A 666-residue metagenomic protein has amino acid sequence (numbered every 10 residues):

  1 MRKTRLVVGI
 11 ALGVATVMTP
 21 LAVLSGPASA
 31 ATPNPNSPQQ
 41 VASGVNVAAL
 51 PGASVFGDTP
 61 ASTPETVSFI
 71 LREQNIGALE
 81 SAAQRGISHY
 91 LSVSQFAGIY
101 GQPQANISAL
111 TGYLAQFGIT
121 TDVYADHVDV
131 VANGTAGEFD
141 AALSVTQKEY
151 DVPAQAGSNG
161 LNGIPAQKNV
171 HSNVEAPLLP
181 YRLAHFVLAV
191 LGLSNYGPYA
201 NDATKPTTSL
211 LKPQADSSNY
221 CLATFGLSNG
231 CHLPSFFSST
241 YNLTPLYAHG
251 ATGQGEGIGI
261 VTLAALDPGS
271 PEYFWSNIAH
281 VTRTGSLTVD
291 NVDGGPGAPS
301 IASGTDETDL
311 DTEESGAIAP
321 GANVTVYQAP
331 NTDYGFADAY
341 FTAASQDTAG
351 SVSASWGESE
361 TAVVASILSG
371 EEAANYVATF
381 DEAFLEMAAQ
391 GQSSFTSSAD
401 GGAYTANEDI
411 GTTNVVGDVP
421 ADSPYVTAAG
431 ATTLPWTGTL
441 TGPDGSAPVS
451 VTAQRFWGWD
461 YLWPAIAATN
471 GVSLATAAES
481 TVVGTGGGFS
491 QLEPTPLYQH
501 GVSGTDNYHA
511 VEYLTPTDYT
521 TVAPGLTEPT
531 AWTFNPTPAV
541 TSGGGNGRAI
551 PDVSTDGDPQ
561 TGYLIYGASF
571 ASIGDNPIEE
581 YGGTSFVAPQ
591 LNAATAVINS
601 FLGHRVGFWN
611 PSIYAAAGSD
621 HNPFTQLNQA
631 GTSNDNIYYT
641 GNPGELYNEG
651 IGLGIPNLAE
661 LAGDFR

Functional and structural regions predicted by a protein language model:
M1-A30: Secretory targeting and sorting signals
T4, L474, N599-I651, I655-N657: An often Trp-containing, charged/polar helix-loop segment at the C-terminal end of enzyme catalytic cores
A31-Y124, V131, A136-Y404, E408-A428 (+5 more regions): Substrate-binding/charge-relay-adjacent region of secreted/lumenal peptidase catalytic domains
G285, F395-S397, A428-G430, T437-G442 (+2 more regions): Acidic/polar loop patches that form or flank catalytic/metal-binding clefts of enzymes that bind anionic ligands
W356, W457-W459, L591: Tryptophan-centered motif/residue detector
D422-G504: Polar, glycine-rich mid-to-C-terminal structural blocks that act as macromolecule-binding/assembly scaffolds
N592-S600: Short glycine/serine- and small hydrophobic-enriched flexible loop segments
